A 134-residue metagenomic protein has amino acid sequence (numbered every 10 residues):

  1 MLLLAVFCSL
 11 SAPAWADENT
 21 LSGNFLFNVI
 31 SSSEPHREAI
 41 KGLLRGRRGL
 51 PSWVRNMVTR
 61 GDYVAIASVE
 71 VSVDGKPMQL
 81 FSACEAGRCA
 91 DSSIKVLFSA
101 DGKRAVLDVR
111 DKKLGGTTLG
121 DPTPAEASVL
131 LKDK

Functional and structural regions predicted by a protein language model:
M1-L2, C8, N19, V129: Intrinsic-disorder/low-complexity peptide segments enriched for small residues
L3, L21-G23, T59: A general marker of short, structured functional hotspots
L3-L4, A14: Cleavable N-terminal signal peptides
V6-F7, D111: An N-terminal domain-start capping segment
S9-P13: N-terminal signal peptide c-region/cleavage motif recognized by signal peptidases
D17-K41, V109-K134: C-terminal partner/receptor-binding element of secreted or periplasmic proteins
K41-A105: Mature extracytoplasmic domains of secretory-pathway proteins
